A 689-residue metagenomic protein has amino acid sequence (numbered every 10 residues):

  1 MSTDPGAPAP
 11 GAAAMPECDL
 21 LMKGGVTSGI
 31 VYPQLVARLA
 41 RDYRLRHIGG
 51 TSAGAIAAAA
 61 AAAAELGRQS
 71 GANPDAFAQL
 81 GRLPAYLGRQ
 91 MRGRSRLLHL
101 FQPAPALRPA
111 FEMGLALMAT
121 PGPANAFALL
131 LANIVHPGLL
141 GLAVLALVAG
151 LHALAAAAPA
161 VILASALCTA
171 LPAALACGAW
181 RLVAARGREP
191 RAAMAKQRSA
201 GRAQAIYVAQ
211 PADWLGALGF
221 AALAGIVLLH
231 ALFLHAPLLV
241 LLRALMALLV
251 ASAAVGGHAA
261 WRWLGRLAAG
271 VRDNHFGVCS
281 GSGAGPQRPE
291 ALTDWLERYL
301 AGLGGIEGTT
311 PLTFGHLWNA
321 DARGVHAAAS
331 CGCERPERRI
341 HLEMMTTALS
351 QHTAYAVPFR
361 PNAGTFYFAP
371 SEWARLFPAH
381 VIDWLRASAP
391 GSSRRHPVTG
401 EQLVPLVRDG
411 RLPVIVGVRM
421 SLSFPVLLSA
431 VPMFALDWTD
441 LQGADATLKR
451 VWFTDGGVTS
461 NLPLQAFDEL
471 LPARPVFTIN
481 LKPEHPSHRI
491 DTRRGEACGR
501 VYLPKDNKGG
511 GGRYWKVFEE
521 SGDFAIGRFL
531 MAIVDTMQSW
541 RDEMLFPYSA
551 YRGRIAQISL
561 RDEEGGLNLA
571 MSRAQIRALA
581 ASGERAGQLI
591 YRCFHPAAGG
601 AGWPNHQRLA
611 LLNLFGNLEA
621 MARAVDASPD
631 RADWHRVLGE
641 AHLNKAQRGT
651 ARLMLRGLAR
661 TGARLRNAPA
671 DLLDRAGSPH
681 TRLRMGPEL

Functional and structural regions predicted by a protein language model:
T3-D4, E17-D19, V26-G305, A356-P370 (+2 more regions): Patatin-like phospholipase
A12-C18, T447-K449: A short, charged/proline- and glycine-enriched loop that marks the coil->beta-strand transition at the N-terminal
D19-M22, G49-T51, H341-T347, V451-T454 (+1 more regions): Extended hydrophobic secondary-structure segments that form protein cores and membrane-embedded regions
G25, G54, M344, V418 (+2 more regions): Conserved small-residue
L129-L142, L154-A166, A203-L218, A231-M246 (+7 more regions): C-terminal helical/tail subdomains of lipid-metabolizing enzymes
L296, L300-G332, R339-H341: Extended, Lys/Arg-enriched charged tracts that mediate electrostatic binding to polyanionic substrates
C333-A356, L412, I576-F594: P-loop NTPase catalytic cores that bind/hydrolyze ATP
R339-F453, A466-L471, G495: Alpha-helical segment proximal to the catalytic Tyr-Lys
